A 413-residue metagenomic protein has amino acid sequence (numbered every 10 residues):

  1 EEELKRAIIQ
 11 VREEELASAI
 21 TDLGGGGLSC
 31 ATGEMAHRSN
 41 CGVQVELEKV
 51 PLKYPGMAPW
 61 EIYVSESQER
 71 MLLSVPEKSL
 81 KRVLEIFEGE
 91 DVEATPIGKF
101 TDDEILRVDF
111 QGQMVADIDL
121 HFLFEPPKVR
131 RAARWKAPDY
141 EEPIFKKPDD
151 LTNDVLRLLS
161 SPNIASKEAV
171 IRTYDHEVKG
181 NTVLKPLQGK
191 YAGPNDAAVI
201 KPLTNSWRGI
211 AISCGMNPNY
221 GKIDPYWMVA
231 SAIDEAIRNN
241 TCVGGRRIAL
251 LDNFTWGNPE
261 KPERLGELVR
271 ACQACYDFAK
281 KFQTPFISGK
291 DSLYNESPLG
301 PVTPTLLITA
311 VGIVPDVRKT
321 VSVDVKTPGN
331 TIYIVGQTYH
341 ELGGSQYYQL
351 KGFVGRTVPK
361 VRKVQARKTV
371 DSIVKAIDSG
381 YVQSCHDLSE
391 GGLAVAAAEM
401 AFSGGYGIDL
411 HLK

Functional and structural regions predicted by a protein language model:
E1-K413: Glycine/proline-enriched, intrinsically flexible loops and inter-domain linkers
